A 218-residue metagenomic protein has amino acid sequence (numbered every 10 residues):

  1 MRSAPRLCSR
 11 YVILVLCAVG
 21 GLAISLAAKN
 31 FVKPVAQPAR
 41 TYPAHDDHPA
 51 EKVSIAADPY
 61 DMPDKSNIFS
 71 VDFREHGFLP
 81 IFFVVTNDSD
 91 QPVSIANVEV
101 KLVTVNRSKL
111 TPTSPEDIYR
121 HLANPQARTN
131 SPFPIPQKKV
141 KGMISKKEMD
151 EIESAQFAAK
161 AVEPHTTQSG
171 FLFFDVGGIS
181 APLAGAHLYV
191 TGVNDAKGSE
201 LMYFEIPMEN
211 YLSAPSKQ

Functional and structural regions predicted by a protein language model:
M1-S9: N-terminal secretory signal peptides that target proteins for export/translocation
Y11-A23: Bacterial N-terminal signal peptides
A28-Q218: Conserved functional micro-motifs across diverse proteins
